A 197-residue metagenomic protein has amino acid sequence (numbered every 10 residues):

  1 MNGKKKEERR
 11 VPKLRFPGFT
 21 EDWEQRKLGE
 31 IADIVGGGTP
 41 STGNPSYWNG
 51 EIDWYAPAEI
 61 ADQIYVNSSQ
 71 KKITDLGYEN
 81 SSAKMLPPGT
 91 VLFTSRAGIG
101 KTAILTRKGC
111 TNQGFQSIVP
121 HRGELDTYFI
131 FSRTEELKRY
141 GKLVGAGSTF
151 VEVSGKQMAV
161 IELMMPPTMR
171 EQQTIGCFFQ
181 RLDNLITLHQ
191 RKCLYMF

Functional and structural regions predicted by a protein language model:
M1-E21, R191-F197: Short amphipathic coiled-coil heptad-repeat segments
N2, K6, G29-M165: DNA target-recognition domains and sequence-specific DNA-contacting regions of bacterial/archaeal
R9-R10, N44, A159-V160, T174 (+1 more regions): Histone-fold recognition with a strong bias for associated Lys/Arg-rich disordered tails
P12, E30, Q173-L185: Extracellular/lumenal glycan-associated surfaces
L14-G38: Non-catalytic DNA-recognition/assembly elements of restriction-modification systems
E21, A146, P167-M169, N184: Loop/turn elements at beta-strand to alpha-helix junctions within RNA-recognition modules
R26, L188-Q190: Amphipathic, low-proline, heptad-repeat alpha-helices and/or compositionally biased low-complexity charged/polar-rich
